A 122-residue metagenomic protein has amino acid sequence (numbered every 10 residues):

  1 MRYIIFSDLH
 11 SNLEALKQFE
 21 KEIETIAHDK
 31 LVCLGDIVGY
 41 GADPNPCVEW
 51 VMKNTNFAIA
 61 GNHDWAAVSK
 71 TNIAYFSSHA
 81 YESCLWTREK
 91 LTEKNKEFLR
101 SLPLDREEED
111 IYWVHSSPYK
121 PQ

Functional and structural regions predicted by a protein language model:
R2-K96: Core catalytic region of metal-dependent phosphoesterases/phosphodiesterases, especially metallo-beta-lactamase-like
S78-E82, W86-Q122: Acidic, His/Gly-enriched loop-helix segments that form or flank divalent-metal centers in metallo-dependent hydrolases
